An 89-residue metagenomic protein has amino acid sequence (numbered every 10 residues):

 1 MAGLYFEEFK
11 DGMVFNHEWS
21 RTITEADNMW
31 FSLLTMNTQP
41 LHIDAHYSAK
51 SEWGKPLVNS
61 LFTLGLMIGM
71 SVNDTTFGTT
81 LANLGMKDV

Functional and structural regions predicted by a protein language model:
M1-D88: Hot-dog-fold acyl-thioester-processing enzymes
